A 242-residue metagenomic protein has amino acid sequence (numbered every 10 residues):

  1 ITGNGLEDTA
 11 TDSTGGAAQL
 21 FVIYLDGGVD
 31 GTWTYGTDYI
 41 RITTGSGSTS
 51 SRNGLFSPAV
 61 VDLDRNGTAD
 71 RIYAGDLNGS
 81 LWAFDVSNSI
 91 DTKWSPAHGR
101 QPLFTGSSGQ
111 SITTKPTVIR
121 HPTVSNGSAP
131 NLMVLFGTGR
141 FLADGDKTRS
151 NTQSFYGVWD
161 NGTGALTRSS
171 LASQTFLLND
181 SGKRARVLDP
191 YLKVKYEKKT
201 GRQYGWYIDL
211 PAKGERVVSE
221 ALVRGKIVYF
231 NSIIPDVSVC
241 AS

Functional and structural regions predicted by a protein language model:
I1-S242: Beta-propeller fold recognition
